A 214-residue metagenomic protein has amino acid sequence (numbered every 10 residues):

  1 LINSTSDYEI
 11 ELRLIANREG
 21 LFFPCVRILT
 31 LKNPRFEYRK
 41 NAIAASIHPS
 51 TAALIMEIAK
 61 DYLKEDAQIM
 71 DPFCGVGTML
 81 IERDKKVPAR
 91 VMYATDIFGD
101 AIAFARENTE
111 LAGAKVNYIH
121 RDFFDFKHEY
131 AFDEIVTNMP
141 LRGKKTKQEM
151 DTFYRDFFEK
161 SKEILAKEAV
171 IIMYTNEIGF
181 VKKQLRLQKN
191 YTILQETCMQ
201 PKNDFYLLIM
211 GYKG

Functional and structural regions predicted by a protein language model:
S4-G214: Class I S-adenosyl-L-methionine-dependent methyltransferase catalytic core
